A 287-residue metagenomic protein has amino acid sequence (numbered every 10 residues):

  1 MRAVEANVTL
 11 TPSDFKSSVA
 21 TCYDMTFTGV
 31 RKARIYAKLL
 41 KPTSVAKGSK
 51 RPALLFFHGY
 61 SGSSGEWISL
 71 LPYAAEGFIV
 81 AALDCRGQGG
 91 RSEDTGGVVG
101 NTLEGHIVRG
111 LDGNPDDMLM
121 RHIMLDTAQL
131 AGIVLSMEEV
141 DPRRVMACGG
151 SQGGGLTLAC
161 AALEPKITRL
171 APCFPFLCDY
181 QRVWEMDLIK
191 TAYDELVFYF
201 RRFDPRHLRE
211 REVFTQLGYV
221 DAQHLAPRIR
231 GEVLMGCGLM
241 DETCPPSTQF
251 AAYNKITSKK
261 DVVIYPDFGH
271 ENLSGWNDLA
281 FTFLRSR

Functional and structural regions predicted by a protein language model:
A3-S49: N-terminal cap/lid segment of alpha/beta-hydrolase-fold proteins
A37, K41, S49-G59, V80: Short beta-strand element of the alpha/beta-hydrolase
G65, L71-P72, F78-L125, R182-W184: Cap/lid segment of the alpha/beta-hydrolase catalytic domain
H106-S151: Gly/Ser-rich "nucleophile elbow"/oxyanion-hole loop immediately N-terminal to the catalytic nucleophile in hydrolases
L135, C148, G154-P165, L170 (+1 more regions): Short glycine-enriched nucleophile-adjacent loop and the immediately C-terminal alpha-helix near the catalytic center
L158-H207, I264, N272: Hydrolase active-site cap/lid region
I229, M235-C237, D241: Short beta-strand/loop motif that positions the catalytic acidic residue of the alpha/beta-hydrolase fold
T243-P246, F250-R287: C-terminal catalytic histidine-bearing segment of alpha/beta-hydrolase fold enzymes
